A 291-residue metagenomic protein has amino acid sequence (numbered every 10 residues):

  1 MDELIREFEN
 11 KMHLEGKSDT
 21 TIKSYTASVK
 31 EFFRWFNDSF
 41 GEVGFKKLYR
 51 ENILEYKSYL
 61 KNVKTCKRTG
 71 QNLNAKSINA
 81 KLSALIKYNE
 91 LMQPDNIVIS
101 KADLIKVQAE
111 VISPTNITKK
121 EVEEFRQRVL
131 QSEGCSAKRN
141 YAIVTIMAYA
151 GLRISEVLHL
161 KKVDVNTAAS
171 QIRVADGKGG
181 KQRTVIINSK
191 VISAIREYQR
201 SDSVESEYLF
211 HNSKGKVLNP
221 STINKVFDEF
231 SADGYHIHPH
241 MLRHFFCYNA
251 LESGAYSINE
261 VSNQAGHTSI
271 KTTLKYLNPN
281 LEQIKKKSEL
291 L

Functional and structural regions predicted by a protein language model:
E3-T20, T26-S113, Q131-S132: N-terminal core-binding DNA-recognition domain of tyrosine recombinases/integrases
L85, I143-V144, G151, S155-L160 (+1 more regions): Alpha-helix N-cap/helix-start motif at helix boundaries, enriched for small hydrophobics
A109-F125, G179-S189, S203-S206, P220: DNA breakage-rejoining catalytic core of tyrosine-based enzymes
N116, D176, A265-L290: Catalytic-site neighborhood detector that most strongly recognizes the C-terminal catalytic loop/helix of tyrosine
E124-I154: Basic, Lys/Arg- and aromatic-enriched nucleic-acid-binding interface segment
T145, Y149, F245-T268, K275: C-terminal catalytic core of tyrosine-transesterase DNA break-rejoin enzymes
A150, S155, H159-A194: Conserved tyrosine-mediated DNA breakage-rejoining catalytic core shared by Y-recombinases
N188-Y235: Active-site/catalytic core of tyrosine-dependent DNA strand-transfer enzymes
